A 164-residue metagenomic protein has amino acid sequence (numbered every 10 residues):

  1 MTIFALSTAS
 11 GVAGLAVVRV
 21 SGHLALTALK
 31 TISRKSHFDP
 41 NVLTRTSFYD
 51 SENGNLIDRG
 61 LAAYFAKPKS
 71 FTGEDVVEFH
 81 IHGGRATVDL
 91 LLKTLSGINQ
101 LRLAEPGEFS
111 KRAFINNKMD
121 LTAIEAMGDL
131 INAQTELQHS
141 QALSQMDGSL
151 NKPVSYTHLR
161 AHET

Functional and structural regions predicted by a protein language model:
M1-S140, S144, G148: A glycine-rich (often HGG/GG-containing) alpha/beta subdomain
V154, H158-T164: Residue-level detector of conserved catalytic or cofactor/ligand-binding positions in enzyme active sites
